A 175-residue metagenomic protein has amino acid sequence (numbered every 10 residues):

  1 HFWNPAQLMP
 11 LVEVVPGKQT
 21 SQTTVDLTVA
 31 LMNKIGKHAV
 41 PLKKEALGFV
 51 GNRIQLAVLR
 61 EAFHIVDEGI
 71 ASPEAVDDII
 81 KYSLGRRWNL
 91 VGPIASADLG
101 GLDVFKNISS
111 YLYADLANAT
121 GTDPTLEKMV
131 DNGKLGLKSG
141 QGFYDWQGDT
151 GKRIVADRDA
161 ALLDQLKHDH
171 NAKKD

Functional and structural regions predicted by a protein language model:
H1-R53: Rossmann-fold dinucleotide-binding core
V25, V58-L59, T122, M129: Generic non-transmembrane alpha-helix signal with a bias for helix starts/N-cap capping motifs
K34-K44, E68, P73-D175: NAD(P)-dependent Rossmann-like dehydrogenase/reductase catalytic/cofactor-binding core
V50, I54, V58, G100-V104: Mid-domain beta-loop-alpha active-site segment that forms a flexible, acidic cofactor/metal-binding surface
L59-R60, S109: Residue-level signal for cytosolic alpha-helical hairpin/rod architecture
R60-D67: Short glycine/serine- and small hydrophobic-enriched flexible loop segments
